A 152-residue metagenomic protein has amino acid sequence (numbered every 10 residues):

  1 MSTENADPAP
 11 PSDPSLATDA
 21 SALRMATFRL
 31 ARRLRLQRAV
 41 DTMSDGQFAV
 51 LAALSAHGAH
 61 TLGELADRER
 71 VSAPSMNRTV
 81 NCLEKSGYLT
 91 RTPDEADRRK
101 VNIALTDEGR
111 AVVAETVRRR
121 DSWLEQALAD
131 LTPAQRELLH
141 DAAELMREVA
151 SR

Functional and structural regions predicted by a protein language model:
M1-D45, L145: N-terminal leader segment of winged-helix/HTH proteins
P8, L34-Q37, H57, A127-L131: Alpha-helix C-capping/helix-to-loop hinge sites
S12, L16, A20, L36-M43 (+7 more regions): Alpha-helix initiation/capping motif
A20, R24, Q47, L51 (+2 more regions): Generic structural concept
R32-S75, S86-Y88, N102: N-terminal helix-turn-helix DNA-binding core of bacterial DNA-binding proteins
A59, N81-H140, E144: Charged, amphipathic alpha-helical coiled-coil/dimerization segments
R147-R152: Short, charged, intrinsically disordered terminal tails
